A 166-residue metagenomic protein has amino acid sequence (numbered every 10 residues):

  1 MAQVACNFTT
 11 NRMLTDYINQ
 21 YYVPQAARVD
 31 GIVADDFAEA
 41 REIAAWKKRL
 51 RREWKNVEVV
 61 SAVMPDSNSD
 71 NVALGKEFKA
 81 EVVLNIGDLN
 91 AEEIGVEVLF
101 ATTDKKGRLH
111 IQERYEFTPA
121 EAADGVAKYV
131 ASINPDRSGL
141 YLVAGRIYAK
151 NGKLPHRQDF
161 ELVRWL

Functional and structural regions predicted by a protein language model:
M1-G95, T102, N151: C-terminal amphipathic helix plus adjacent low-complexity, charged tail appended to glycosyltransferase catalytic
A80, V96, Y129-A131, V143: Hydrophobic residues positioned within well-ordered beta-strands of beta-sheet architectures
G87, S132-L140: Short, surface-exposed loop/turn segments at beta-strand-coil junctions that are enriched for proline with nearby
A101-I111, G152-R157: Short aromatic-acidic-glycine turn motif
G107-A122: Solvent-exposed serine/threonine-rich low-complexity stretches and specific carbohydrate-binding patches
E116, I133, N151-L166: Short beta-strand elements
E121-A131: Aromatic sugar-binding surface patches on proteins that engage polysaccharides or sugar-phosphate polymers
G139-K150: Short, aromatic- and glycine-rich surface loops/edge beta-strands on solvent-exposed regions
